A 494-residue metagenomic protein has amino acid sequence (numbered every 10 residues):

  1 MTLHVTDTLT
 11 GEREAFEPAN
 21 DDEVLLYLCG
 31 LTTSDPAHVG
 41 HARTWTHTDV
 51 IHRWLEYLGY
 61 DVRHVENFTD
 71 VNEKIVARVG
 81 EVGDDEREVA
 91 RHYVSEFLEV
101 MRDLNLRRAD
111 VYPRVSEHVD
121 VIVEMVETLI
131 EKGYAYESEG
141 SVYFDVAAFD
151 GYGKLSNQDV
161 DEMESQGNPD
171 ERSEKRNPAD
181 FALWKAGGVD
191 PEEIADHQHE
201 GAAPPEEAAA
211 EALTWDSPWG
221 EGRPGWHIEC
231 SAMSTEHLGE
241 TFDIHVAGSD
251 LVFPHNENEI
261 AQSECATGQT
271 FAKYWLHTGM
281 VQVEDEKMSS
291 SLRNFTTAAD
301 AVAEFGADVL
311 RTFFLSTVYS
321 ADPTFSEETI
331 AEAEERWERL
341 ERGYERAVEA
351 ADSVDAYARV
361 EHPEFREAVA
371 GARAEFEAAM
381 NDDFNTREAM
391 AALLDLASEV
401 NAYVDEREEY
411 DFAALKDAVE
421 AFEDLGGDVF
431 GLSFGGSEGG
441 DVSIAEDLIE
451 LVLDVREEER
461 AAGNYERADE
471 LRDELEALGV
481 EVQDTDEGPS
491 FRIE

Functional and structural regions predicted by a protein language model:
T2-H92, Y112-E124, A212-S234, L238-G239 (+3 more regions): N-terminal catalytic cores of NTP/NDP-binding nucleotidyl/phosphoryl-transfer enzymes
T2-S34, H92, V121-V348: Alpha-helical recognition segments enriched in aromatics with Gly/Pro capping that present substrate-recognition
V50, E88, H92-E96, E332-E335 (+2 more regions): A non-catalytic, amphipathic alpha-helix used as a structural packing/dimerization or gating element in enzyme scaffolds
Y60, Y134, V480: Short phosphate-binding/catalytic loops that engage adenosine nucleotides
A77-G80, E259-I260, Y357: Short low-complexity, flexible loop/linker segments enriched in glycine and/or proline with clustered acidic
V94-L106: A glycine-rich helix N-cap at a beta->alpha junction
F295-E494: Structural preference for alpha-helix termini/caps and helix-kink/transition segments
